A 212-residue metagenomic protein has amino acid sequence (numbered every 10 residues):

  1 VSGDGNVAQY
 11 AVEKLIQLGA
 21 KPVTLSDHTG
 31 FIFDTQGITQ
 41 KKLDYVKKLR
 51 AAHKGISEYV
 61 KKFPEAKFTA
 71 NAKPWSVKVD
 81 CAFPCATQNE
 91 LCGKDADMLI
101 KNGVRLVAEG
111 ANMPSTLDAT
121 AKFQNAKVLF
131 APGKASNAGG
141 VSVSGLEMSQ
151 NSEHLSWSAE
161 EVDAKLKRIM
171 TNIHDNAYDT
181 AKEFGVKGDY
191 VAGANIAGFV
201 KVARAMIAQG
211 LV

Functional and structural regions predicted by a protein language model:
V1-K78: Glycine-rich phosphate/diphosphate-binding loop of Rossmann-like nucleotide-binding domains
V7-A11, E90-K94, S115-L117, A138-V141: Short glycine/serine/threonine-rich phosphate/pyrophosphate-binding segments that cradle anionic phosphate groups
V7-L18, A96-D97, T120-A121, V202: Short glycine/threonine-rich loop-to-helix capping motif typified by GTGT followed within a few residues by an Asp-Pro
T69-V79, N89-L106: Rossmann-fold NAD(P) dinucleotide-binding segment
D80-P84, E109: Redox-cofactor binding/interface segments in oxidoreductases and associated redox assembly factors
A86-T87, N112: Short glycine-/small-residue-rich Rossmann-like dinucleotide-binding loops
I100-V212: Adenosine-phosphate binding glycine-rich loop
